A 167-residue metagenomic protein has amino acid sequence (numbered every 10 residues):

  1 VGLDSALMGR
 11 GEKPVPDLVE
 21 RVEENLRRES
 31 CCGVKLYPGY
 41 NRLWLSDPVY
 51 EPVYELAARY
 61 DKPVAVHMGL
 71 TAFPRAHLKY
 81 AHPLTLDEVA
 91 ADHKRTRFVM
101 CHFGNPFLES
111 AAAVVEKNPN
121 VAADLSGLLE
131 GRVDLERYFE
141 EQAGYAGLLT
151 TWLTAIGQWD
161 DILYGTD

Functional and structural regions predicted by a protein language model:
V1-L3, C32-L36, V64-V66, F98-C101 (+2 more regions): Hydrophobic faces of well-ordered beta-strands that scaffold small-molecule active sites in alpha/beta enzyme cores
V1-Y80: Active-site gating/metal-coordination segments in enzymes
V15-V19, D47, P83, N105-L108 (+1 more regions): Structural motif corresponding to alpha-helix initiation and N-cap regions
D17-S30, E51-D61, E88-H93, A112-P119 (+1 more regions): Acidic (Asp/Glu)-rich catalytic clusters
V49-V53, H82-T85, T96, F107: Internal, well-ordered alpha-helical segments in soluble enzyme and binding-protein domains
K79, C101-G104: Active-site-adjacent beta-strand anchor residues
T85-C101: Histidine- and aromatic-rich ligand-binding microenvironments
R97, N105-D167: H/E-rich (His + Asp/Glu) clusters that bind or coordinate divalent metals
